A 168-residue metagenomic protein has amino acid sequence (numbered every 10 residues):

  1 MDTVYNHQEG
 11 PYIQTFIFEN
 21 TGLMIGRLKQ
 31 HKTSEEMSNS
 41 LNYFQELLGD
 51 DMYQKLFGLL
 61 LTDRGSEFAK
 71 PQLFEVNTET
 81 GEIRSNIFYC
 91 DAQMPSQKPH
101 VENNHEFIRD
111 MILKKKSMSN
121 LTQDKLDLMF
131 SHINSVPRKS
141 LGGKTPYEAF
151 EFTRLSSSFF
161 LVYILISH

Functional and structural regions predicted by a protein language model:
M1-I25: An active-site-proximal beta-strand-loop segment
D2, G22, L60-D63, K98 (+1 more regions): Short, conserved catalytic/metal-binding motifs centered on acidic residues
N6-E9, G26-D51: Active-site beta-loop-alpha junctions of metal-dependent nucleic acid enzymes, especially the RNase H-like/DDE
E19, Q72-S85: Short, surface-exposed basic-aromatic patches at helix termini and helix-loop junctions that form
D51-K70, D91-Q93: Acidic/histidine-rich, metal-coordinating catalytic segments
T62-R64, T78, I87-D110, S119-F130: RNase H-like two-metal-ion nuclease catalytic core shared by retroviral integrases and related mobile-element nucleases
A69-L73, H100: Short, well-ordered secondary-structure micro-motifs
K114-H168: C-terminal domain-tail junction helix/linker
